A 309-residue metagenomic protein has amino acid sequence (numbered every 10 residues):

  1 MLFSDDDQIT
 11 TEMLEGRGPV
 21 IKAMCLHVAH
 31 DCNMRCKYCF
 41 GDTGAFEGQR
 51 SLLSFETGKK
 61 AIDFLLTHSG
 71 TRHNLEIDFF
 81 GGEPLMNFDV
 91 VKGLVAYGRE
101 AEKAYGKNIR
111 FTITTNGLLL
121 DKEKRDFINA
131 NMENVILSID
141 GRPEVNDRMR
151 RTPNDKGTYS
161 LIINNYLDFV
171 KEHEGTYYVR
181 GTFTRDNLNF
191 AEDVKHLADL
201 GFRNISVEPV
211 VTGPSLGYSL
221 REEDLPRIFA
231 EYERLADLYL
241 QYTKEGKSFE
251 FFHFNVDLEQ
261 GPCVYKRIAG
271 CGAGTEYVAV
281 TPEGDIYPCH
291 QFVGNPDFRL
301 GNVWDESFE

Functional and structural regions predicted by a protein language model:
M1-C25, G70: N-terminal [4Fe-4S]-dependent radical SAM core
G18-P19, A23-E56: Canonical Radical SAM [4Fe-4S] cluster-binding loop centered on the CxxxCxxC motif and its immediate flanking residues
V28-R35, E83-M86, G274: Cysteine-centered iron-sulfur cluster-binding motifs in ferredoxin-type domains/subunits of redox enzymes
I62-D78, N87-V210: Radical SAM/AdoMet-radical enzyme domain recognition
E144, R148-S160, L167, K171-G274 (+2 more regions): Radical SAM enzyme [4Fe-4S]-AdoMet core and its adjacent flexible, acidic and glycine-rich loops/tails across
